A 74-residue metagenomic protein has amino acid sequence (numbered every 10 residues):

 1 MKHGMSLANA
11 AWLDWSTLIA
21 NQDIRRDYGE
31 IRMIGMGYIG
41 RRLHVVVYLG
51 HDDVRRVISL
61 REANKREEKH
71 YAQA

Functional and structural regions predicted by a protein language model:
M1-A74: Ribonuclease/tRNase effector modules and their secretory precursors
